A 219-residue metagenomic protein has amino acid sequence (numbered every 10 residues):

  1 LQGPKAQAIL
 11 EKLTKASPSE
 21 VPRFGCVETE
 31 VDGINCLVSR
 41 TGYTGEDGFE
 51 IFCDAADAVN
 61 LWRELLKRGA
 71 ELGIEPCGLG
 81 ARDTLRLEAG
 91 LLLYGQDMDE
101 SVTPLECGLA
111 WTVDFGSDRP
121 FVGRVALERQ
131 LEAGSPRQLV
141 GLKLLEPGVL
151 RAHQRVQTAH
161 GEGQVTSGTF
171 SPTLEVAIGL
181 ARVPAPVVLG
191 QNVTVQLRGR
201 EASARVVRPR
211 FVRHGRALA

Functional and structural regions predicted by a protein language model:
L1-A219: Conserved, structured C-terminal
